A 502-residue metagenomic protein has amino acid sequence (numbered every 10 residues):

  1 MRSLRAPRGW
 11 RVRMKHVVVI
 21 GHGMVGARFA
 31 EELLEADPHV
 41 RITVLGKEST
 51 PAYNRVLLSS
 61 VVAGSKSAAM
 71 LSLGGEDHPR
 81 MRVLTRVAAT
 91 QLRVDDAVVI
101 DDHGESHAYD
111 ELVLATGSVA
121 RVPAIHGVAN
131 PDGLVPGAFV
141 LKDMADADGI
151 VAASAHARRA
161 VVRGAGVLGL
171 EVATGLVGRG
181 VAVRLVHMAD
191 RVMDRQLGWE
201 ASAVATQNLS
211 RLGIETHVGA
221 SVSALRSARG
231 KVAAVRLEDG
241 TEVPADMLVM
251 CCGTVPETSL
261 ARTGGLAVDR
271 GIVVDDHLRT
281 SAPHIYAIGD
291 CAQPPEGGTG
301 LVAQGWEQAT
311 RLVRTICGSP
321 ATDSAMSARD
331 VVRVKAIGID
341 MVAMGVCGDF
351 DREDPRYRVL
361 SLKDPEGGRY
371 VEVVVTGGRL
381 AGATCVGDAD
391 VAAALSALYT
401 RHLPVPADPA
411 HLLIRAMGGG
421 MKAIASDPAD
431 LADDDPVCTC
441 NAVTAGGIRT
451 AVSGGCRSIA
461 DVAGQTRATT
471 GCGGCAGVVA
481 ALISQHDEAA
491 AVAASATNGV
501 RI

Functional and structural regions predicted by a protein language model:
R2, V12-R13, V18, M70-R159 (+5 more regions): FAD-binding core/adjacent interface of flavoenzyme oxidoreductases
V12-K15, C291-A393, G420-G446, C456 (+1 more regions): Mid-to-C-terminal Rossmann-like scaffold of FAD/NAD(P)H-dependent oxidoreductases
M14-R82, G175-Q196: Beta1-alpha1 glycine-rich phosphate/pyrophosphate-binding loop at the start of Rossmann-like nucleotide-binding domains
G21-M24, K142-D143, R163-G166: Glycine-rich Rossmann-fold phosphate-binding loop(s) that bind the pyrophosphate of adenine dinucleotide cofactors
H39-R41, V83-D101, H107, R179-V274 (+1 more regions): A Rossmann-like FAD-binding core segment of flavoenzymes
G133-A155, R226-R236, T241-E307, R311 (+3 more regions): FAD-site-proximal beta/loop scaffold in flavoenzymes
G149-L197, V232: Rossmann-like NAD(P)H-binding beta-loop-alpha module
D434-I448, G464-S484: Local cysteine-cluster metal-coordination motifs and their immediate loop/turn environment, predominantly Fe-S cluster
